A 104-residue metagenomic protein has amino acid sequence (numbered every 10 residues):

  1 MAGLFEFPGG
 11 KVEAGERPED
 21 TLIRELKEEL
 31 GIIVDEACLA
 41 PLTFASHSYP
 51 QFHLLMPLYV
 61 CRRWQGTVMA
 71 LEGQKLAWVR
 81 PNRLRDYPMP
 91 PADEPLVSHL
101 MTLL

Functional and structural regions predicted by a protein language model:
M1-E29, I33: Conserved Nudix-box catalytic region and its N-terminal flanking loop in Nudix hydrolases and closely related
I33-T43: A short coil-to-beta-strand element that immediately follows conserved catalytic motifs
T43-V68, A77, L100: Active-site-adjacent beta-strand/loop module that shapes the phosphate/pyrophosphate-binding cleft
G66, P81-E94: C-terminal structural segments of small proteins and small subunits
E72-G73: Active-site loop of classical SDR/Rossmann-like NAD(P)-dependent oxidoreductases, centered on the catalytic Tyr-X3-Lys
A92-L104: Charged phosphate-binding loop/patch that engages nucleotide di/tri-phosphates or the phosphate backbone of nucleic
